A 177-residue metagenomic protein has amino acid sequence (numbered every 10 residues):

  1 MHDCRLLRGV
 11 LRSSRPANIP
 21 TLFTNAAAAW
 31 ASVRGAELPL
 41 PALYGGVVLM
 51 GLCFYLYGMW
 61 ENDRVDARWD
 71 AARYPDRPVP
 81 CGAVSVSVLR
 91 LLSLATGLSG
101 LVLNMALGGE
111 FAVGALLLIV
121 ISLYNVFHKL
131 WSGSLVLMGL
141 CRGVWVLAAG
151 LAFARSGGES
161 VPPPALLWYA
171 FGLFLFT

Functional and structural regions predicted by a protein language model:
M1-T177: Multi-pass alpha-helical membrane architecture of UbiA-family and related isoprenoid/lipid prenyltransferases
